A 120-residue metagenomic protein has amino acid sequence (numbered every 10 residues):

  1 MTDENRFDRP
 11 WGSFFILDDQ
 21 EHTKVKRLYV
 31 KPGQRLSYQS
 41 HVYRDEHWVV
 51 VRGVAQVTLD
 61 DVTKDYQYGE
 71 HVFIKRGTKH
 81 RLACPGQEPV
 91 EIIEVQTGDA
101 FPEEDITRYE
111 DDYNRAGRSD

Functional and structural regions predicted by a protein language model:
T2-R9, R81-D120: Double-stranded beta-helix
D3-S40, R44-D45: A short glycine-rich, His/Asp/Glu-containing loop-to-beta-strand
Q34, Y43-R44, V62, T78-K79 (+1 more regions): A generic "binding-loop/recognition-motif" signal
S37-Q39, V57-T58, I74, H80-G86 (+1 more regions): Short beta-strand His + acidic residue motifs that chelate non-heme Fe in jelly-roll/DSBH and cupin folds
Y43-Q56, D60-D61: Glycine- and acidic-residue-biased ligand/ion/polar-headgroup-sensing regions
D61-K79: Short acidic-glycine-tyrosine-enriched beta hairpin
